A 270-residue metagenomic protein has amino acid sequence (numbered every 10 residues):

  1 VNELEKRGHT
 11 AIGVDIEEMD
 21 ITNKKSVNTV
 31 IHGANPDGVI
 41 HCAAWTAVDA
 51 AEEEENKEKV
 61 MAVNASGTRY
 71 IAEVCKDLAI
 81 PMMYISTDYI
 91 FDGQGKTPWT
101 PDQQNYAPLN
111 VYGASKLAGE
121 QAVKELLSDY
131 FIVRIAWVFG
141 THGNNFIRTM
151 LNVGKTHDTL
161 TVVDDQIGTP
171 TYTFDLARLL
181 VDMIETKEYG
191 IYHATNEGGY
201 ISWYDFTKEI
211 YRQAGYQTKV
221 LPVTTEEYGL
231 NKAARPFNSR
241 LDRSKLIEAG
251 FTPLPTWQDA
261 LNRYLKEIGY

Functional and structural regions predicted by a protein language model:
N2-T10, E209-Q213: A short, Lys/Arg-enriched amphipathic alpha-helix followed by its capping loop at the start of a domain
E5-T29: Adenosine-cofactor binding site in Rossmann-like domains, unifying the SAM/SAH pocket of S-adenosylmethionine-dependent
V14, V39-A43, M82-T87, D92 (+1 more regions): SDR active-site strand-loop-helix element
K24-V63: NAD(P)H-binding glycine-rich loop region in Rossmannoid oxidoreductase-like domains and their noncatalytic homologs
E58-G67, D77, I90-V133, V138: Catalytic helix-loop patch of NAD(P)-dependent Rossmann-fold dehydrogenases
Q121-G168, F174-D175, D182: NAD(P)-dependent short-chain dehydrogenase/reductase
L179, T186-N231, F237, W257: Mid/C-terminal beta-alpha module of Rossmann-like enzyme folds, strongest in SDR-family dehydrogenases/epimerases
F237-Y270: C-terminal amphipathic/interface module of NAD(P)-dependent oxidoreductases and related NAD-binding regulators
